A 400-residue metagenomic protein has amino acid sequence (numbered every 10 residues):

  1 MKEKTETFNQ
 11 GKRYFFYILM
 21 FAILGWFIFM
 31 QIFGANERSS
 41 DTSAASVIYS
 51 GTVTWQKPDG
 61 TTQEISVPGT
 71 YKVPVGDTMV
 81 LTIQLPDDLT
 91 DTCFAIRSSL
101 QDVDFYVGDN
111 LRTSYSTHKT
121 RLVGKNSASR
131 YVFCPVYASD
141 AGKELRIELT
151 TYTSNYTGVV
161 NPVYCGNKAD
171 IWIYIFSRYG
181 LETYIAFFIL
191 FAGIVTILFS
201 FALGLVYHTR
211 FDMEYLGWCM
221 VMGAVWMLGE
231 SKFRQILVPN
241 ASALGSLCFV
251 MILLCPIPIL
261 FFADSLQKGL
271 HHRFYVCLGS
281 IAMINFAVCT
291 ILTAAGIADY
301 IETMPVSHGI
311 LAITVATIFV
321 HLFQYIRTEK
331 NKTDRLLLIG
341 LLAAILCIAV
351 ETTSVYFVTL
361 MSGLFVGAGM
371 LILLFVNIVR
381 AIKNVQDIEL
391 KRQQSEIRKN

Functional and structural regions predicted by a protein language model:
K2-N9, V225-R398: Interfacial "cap-and-anchor" motif at the non-cytosolic start of specific transmembrane alpha-helices
E3-D88: Extended carbohydrate-recognition surfaces in non-catalytic/accessory domains of CAZymes and lectin-like proteins
F16-G25, L216-G223, S280-N285, L342: Alpha-helical transmembrane segments
G76-T82, D91-C93, Y131-F133, E144: Intrinsic-disorder/low-complexity, polar/charged segments enriched in Ser/Thr/Lys/Arg/Asp/Glu/Gln
D87-V107, L145-I147: Aromatic-lined ligand-binding clefts that engage carbohydrates, nucleic acids, or primary amines
F105-E144, T150-N161: Beta-strand-rich ligand-recognition modules
N167, I173-Y207, P305-I326: First transmembrane helix
V195-V225, K268: Juxtamembrane interface at the cytosolic side of transmembrane helices
